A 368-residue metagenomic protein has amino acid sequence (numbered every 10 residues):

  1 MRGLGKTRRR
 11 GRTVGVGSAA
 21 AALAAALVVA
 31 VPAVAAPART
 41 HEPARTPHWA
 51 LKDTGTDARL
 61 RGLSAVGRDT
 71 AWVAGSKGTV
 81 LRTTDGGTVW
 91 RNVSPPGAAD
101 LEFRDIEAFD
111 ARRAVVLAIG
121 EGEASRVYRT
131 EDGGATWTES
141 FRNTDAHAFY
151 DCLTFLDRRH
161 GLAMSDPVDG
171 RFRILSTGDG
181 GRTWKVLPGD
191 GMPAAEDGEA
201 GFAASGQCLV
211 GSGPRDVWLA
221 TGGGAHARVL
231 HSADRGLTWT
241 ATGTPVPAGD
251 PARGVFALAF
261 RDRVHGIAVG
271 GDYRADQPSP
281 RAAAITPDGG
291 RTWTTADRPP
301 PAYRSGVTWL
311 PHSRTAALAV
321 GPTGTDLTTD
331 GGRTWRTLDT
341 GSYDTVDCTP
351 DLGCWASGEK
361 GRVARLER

Functional and structural regions predicted by a protein language model:
R2-A38: Secretory targeting and sorting signals
H41-R368: Residue-level hotspots at or immediately adjacent to binding/recognition sites across diverse folds
